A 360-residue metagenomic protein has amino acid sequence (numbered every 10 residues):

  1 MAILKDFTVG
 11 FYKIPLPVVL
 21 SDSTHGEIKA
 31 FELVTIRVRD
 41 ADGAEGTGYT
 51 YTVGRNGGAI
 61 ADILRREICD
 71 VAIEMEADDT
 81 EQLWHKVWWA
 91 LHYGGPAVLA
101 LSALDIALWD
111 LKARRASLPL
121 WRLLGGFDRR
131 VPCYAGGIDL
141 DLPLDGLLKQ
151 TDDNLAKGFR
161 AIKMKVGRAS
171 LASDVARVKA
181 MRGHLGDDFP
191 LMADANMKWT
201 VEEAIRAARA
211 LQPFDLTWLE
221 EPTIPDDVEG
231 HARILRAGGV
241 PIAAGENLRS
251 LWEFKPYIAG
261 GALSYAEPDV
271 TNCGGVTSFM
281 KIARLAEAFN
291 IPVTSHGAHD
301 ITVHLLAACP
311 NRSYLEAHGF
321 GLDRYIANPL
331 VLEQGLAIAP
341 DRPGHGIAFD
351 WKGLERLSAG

Functional and structural regions predicted by a protein language model:
M1-E45, A61-R65, S102, D152: Non-catalytic terminal accessory/regulatory regions of metabolic enzymes
A2-K5, V9-L16, I28-F31, T294-G360: Flexible C-terminal active-site loop/helix
L4, G43, I68, L104 (+8 more regions): Conserved, mostly hydrophobic/aromatic
D6-T8, R39-R115: Metal- or metallocofactor-binding catalytic centers and their adjacent structured scaffolds across diverse enzyme
A116-D139, G186-D188: N-terminal small/glycine-rich loop or linker at the start of catalytic domains across soluble metabolic enzymes
R130-G146, A195-T200, A243: Active-site mouth loops of central-metabolism enzymes
M164, A169-H296, L305: Catalytic core of soluble alpha/beta enzymes
